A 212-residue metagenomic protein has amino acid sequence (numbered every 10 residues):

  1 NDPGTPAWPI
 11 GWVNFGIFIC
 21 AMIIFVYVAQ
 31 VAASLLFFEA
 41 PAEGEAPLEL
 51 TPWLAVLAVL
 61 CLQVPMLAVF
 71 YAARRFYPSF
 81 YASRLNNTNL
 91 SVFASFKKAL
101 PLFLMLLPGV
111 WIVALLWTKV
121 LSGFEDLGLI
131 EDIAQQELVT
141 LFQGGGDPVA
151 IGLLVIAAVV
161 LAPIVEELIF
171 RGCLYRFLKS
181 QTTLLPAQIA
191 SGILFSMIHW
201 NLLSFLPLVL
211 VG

Functional and structural regions predicted by a protein language model:
N1-L102, W111-L115, K119-V120: N-terminal, membrane-interfacial amphipathic/helix-forming hydrophobic leader that caps and precedes the first
A40, N89, L104, L121 (+3 more regions): Generic secondary-structure transition motif, activating predominantly at the C-termini of alpha-helices
A42-E43, N86-N87, S122-D132, F177-L185: Membrane interface segments of multi-pass transport proteins and intramembrane proteases
T51-P52, L127, Q135-Q136: Serine-centered coil/turn micro-motif
F80-R84, T88, G123-F124, I198-F205: Short amphipathic alpha-helical patches
L106-D132: Transmembrane alpha-helix/helix-exit interface in multi-pass inner-membrane proteins
G109-V113, D132-G212: Transmembrane helix-loop-helix hairpins at the membrane interface of multi-pass integral membrane proteins
